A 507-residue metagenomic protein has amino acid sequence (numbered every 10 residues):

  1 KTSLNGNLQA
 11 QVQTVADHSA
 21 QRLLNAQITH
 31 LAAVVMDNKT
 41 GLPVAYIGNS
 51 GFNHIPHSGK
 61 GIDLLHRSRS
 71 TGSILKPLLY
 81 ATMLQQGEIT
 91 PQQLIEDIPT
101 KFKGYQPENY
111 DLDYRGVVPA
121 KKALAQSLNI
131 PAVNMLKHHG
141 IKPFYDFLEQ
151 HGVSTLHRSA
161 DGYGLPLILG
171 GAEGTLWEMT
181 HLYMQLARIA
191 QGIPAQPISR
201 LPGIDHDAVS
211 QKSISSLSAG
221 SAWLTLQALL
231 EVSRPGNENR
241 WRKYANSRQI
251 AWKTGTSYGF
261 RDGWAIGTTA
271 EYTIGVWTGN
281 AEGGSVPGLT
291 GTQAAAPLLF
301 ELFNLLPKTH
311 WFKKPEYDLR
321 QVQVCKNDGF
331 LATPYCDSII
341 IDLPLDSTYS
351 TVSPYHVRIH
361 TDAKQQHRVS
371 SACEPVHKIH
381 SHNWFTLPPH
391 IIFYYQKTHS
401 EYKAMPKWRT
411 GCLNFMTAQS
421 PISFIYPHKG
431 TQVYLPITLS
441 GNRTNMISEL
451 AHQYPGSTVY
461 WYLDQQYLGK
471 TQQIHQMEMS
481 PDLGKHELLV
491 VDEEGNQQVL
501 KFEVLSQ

Functional and structural regions predicted by a protein language model:
K1-A26, I130, N134, H138 (+5 more regions): Extracytoplasmic/periplasmic proteins that interact with beta-lactams or build/remodel peptidoglycan
K1-R69, S73-I74, Q86, T90-Q93 (+7 more regions): Periplasmic/cell-envelope proteins involved in peptidoglycan metabolism and beta-lactam response
T2-N25, A33-D37, Y46, H54-R67 (+2 more regions): A penicillin-recognizing enzyme superfamily signal
V34-N38, V44-N49, Q92, E96-I98 (+10 more regions): Generic beta-strand/beta-sheet core signal
L64-L94, P99-K101, L217, P235 (+1 more regions): Active-site rim segments in enzyme catalytic domains, especially the processed small/beta chain of N-terminal
I89-F144, G192, I204-E231: Conserved catalytic neighborhood of penicillin-recognizing serine enzymes
P99, D207-Q211, Q249-Q507: Soluble, non-transmembrane domains of envelope/secretory-pathway proteins that act on or interact with carbohydrate
Q106-N109, G140-Y183, P194-P197: Mid-domain, small-residue-enriched loop/turn segments at the edges of structured enzyme/sensor domains
